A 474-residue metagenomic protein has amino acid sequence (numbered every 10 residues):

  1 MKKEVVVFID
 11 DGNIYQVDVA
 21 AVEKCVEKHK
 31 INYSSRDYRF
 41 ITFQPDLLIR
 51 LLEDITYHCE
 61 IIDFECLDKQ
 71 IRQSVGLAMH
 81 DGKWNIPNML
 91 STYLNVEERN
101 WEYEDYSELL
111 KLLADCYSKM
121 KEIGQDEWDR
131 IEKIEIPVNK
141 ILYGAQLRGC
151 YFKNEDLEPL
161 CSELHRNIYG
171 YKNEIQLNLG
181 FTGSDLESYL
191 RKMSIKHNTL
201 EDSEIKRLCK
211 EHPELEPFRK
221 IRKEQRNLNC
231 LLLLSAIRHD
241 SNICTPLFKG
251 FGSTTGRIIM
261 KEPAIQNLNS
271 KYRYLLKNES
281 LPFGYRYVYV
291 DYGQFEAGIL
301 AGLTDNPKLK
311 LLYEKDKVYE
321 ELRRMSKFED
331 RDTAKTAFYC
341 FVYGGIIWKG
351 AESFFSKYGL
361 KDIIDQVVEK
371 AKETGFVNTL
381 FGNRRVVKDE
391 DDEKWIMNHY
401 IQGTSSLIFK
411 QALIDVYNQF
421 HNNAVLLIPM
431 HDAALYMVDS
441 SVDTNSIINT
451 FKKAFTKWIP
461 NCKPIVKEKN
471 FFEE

Functional and structural regions predicted by a protein language model:
M1-N88: Conserved RNase H-like, two-metal-ion catalytic cores of nucleic-acid enzymes
D37-L47, D291, I428, A433-V438: Short glycine-rich phosphate-binding loop at a beta-alpha junction
E60, F64-V75, H80, W84 (+3 more regions): Mixed-charge, glycine-rich, non-catalytic linkers/tails in nucleic-acid processing enzymes
D63, D68, L281-E296, T336-F355: Conserved catalytic palm subdomain of right-hand nucleotidyl-transferase polymerases, strongest for RNA-directed enzymes
L67-S74, S91-T92, E108-D115, N139-L147 (+6 more regions): Short, hydrophobic/amphipathic alpha-helical patches that form generic packing surfaces within helical domains
Y143, L147, E321-N422, L426-P429 (+3 more regions): Conserved catalytic core of nucleic-acid polymerases
E163-G183, S441-E474: Polymerase palm active-site segment centered on the conserved acidic dipeptide of motif C
G183-F328, N378-F420, V425-L435, I447-A454: Acidic, glycine-rich two-metal-ion catalytic cores of nucleic acid-processing enzymes
